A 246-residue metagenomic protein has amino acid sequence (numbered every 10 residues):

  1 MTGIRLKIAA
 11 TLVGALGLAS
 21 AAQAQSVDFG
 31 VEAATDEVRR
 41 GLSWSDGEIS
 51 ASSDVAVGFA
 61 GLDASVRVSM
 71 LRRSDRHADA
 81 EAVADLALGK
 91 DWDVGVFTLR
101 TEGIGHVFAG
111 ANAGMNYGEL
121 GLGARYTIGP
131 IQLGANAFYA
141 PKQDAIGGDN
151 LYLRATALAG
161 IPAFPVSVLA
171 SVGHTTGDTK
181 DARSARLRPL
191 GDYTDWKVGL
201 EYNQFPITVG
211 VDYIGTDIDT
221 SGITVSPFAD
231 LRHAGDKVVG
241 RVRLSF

Functional and structural regions predicted by a protein language model:
M1-D28, F246: Cleavable N-terminal export/targeting peptides
Q25, G47-A51, A80-A84, F97 (+5 more regions): Residues that define the transmembrane beta-barrel architecture of outer-membrane proteins
V27-V31, S53, A60-V66, L99-T101 (+8 more regions): Transmembrane beta-strands of outer-membrane beta-barrel proteins
A33-R39, F59-G61, V68-S74, G105-A109 (+7 more regions): Transmembrane beta-strands of outer-membrane beta-barrel pores
R39-D46, R76-E81, A111-G118, D144-N150 (+2 more regions): Outer-membrane beta-barrel translocator domains and adjoining extracellular loop/strand segments of Gram-negative
D46-T101: Glycine- and aromatic-enriched membrane insertion/assembly motifs of diderm outer-membrane and organelle channel
Y117-R188: Detector for outer-membrane/organellar transmembrane beta-barrel domains, recognizing the amphipathic beta-strand
V198, Y202-P206, Y213, D230-F246: Outer-membrane beta-barrel "beta-signal"
